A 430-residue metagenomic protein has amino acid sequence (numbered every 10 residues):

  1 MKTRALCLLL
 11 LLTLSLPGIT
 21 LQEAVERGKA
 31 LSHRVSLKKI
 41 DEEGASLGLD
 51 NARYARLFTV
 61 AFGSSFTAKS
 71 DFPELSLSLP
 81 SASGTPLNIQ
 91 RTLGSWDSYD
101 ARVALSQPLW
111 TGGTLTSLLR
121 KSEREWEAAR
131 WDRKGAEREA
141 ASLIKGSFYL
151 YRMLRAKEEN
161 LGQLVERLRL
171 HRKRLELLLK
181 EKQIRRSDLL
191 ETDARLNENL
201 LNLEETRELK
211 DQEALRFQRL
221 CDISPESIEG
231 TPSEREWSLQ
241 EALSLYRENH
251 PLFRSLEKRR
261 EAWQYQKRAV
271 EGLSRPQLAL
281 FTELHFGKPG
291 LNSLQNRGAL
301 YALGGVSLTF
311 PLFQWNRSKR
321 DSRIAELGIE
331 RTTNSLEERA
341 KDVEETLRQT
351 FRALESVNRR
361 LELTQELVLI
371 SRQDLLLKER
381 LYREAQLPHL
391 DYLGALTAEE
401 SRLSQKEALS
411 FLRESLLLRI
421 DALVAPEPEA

Functional and structural regions predicted by a protein language model:
R4-L14: Sec-dependent N-terminal signal peptides
L16-S65, D71, L109, Q183-R186 (+7 more regions): Bacterial Sec-pathway N-terminal export signals of envelope proteins
I19, E23, L47, R133-N249 (+7 more regions): Periplasmic alpha-helical coiled-coil/stalk elements that build and connect Gram-negative outer-membrane
S36, T59-L79, Q90-W96, S106-G135 (+5 more regions): Small/polar (Gly/Ser/Thr/Ala-rich) solvent-exposed segments that form structured loops/beta-strands/short helices used
S70-E74, L79, P225, Q405-A430: Acidic, low-complexity, intrinsically disordered peripheral segments
S98-D100, G146, E191, Q277 (+1 more regions): Transmembrane beta-barrel architecture of outer-membrane proteins
R102-A104, F148, L303-S307, F351: Membrane-embedded beta-strand positions in outer-membrane beta-barrel channels/transporters
